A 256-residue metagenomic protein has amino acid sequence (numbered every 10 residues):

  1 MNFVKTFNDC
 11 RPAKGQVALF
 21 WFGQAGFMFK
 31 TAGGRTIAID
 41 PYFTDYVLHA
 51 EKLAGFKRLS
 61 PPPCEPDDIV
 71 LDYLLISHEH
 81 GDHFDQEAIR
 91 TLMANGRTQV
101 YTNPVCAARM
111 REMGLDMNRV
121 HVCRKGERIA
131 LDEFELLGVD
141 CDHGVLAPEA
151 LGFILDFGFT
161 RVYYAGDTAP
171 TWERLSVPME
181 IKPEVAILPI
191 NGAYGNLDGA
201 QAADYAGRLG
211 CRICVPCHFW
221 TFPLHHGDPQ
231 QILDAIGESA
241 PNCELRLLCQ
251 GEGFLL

Functional and structural regions predicted by a protein language model:
M1-V47, E51-A54, Q231-E238, Q250-E252: Zn-dependent metallo-beta-lactamase
D9-C10, A32-L75, E87-T91, T168-E180: Pre-active-site segment of Zn-dependent metallo-hydrolases
R11-V17, K30-I37, R128-L137, D156-R161 (+1 more regions): Beta-strand-turn-beta hairpins that frame and shape the catalytic cleft of phosphate-ester-processing enzymes
G23-Q24, N103-R109, R124-G126: Short, polar loop motifs at secondary-structure junctions
P41-F43, E79, V105, C141-D142 (+3 more regions): Active-site metal-binding loops of divalent metal-dependent hydrolases
L71-D82, C214: Metallo-beta-lactamase
Q99, G114-R128, V177, Q201-L256: Binuclear metal-ion centers of metallo-dependent hydrolases, dominated by the metallo-beta-lactamase
D142-L209: Active-site-proximal loop/helix segments of hydrolase catalytic cores
